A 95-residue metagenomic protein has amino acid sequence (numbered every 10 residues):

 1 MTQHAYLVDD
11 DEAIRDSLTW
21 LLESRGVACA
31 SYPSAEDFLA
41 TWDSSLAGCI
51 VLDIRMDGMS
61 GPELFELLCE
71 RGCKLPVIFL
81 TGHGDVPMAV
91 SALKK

Functional and structural regions predicted by a protein language model:
E12-A30: Two-component/phosphorelay signaling modules centered on CheY-like receiver
G26-P33, T41, M59: Short hydrophobic/Thr-rich beta-strand motif most characteristic of the beta2 strand and flanking loop of CheY-like
P33-S34, M59-L64, G84: Acidic catalytic/metal-coordinating carboxylates
A40, P62-C73, S91: Short amphipathic alpha-helix used as the core "switch/output" element in two-component signaling
S45-V51: Active-site beta3 strand of CheY-like receiver
D53, T81: Active-site residues of response regulator receiver
M56: Receiver (REC) domain active-site loop signature in two-component systems and cognate sites in sensor histidine kinases
R71, H83-G84: Short, conserved "switch-loop" micro-motifs in signal-transduction and mechanochemical regulators
